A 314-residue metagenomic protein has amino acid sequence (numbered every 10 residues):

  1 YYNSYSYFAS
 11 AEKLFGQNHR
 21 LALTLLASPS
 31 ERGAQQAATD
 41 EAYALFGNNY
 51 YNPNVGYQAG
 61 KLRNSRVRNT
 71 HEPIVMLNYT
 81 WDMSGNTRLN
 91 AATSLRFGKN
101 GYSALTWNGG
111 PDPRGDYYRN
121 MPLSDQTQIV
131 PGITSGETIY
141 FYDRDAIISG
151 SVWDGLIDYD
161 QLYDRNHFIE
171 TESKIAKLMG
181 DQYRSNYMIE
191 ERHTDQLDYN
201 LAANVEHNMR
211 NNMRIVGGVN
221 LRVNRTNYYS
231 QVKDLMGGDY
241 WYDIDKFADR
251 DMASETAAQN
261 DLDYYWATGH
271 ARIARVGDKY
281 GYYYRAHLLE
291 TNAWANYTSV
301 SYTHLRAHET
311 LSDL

Functional and structural regions predicted by a protein language model:
Y1, S30-R32, G98-N100, N224-T226 (+1 more regions): Sequence/structural signature of outer-membrane beta-barrel proteins
Y1, V75, D198, L235-M236: Short acidic-glycine motifs
Y1-Q35, L77-M83: Transmembrane beta-barrel wall of Gram-negative outer-membrane proteins
Y2-S4, A37-N52, T106-D116, M121 (+2 more regions): Flexible, surface-exposed loop regions and adjacent strand-edge segments of Gram-negative outer-membrane beta-barrel
N18-E72, G98-L105, R192-T194: Flexible loop and strand-edge segments within Gram-negative outer membrane beta-barrel domains
N49-Q58, D116-N186, D243-Y280: Flexible glycine-rich, low-complexity coil/linker segments exposed to the extracellular/periplasmic environment
K61-A104, R184-N220, R225-Y228, G277-S301: Outer-membrane beta-barrel transmembrane strands
T303-T310: Conserved small/polar residues in nucleotide/adenosyl-binding loops
